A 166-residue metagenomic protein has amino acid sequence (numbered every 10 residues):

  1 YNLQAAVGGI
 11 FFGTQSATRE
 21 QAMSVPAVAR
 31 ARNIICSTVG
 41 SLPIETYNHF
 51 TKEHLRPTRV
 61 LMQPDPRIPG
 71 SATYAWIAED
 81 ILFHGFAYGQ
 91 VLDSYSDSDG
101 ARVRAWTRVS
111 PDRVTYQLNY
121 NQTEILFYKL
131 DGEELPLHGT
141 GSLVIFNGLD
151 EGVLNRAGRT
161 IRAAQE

Functional and structural regions predicted by a protein language model:
Y1-E166: Structured, contiguous alpha/beta core segments that scaffold functional sites
